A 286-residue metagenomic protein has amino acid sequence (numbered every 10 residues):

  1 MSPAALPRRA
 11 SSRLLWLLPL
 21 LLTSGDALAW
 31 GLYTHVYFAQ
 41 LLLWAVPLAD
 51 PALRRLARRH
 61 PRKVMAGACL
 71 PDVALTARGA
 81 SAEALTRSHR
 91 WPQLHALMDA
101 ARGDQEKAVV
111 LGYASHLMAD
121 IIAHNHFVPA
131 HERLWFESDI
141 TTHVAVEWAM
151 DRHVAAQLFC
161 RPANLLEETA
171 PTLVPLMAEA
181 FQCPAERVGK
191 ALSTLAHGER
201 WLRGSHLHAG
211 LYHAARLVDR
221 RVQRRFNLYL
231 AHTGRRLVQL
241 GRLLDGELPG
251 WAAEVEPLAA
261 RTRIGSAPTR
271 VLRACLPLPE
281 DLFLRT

Functional and structural regions predicted by a protein language model:
S2-V109, M118-T286: N-terminal leader/auxiliary helical segments
